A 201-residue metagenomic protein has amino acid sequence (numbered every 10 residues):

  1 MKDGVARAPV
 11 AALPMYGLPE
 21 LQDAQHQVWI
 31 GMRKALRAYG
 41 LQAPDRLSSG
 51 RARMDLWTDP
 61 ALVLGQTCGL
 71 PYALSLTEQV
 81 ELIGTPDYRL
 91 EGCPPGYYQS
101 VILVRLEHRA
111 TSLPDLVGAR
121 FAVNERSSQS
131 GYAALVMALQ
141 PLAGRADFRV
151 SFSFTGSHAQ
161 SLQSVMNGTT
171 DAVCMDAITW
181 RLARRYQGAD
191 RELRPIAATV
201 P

Functional and structural regions predicted by a protein language model:
M1-Q79, T85-Y88, P95-Y97: N-terminal hydrophobic or amphipathic helices and topogenic motifs
V10, G84, G92, Y98-Q99 (+1 more regions): Periplasmic-binding protein-like
A11-G31, P94-L162: Bilobed "Venus flytrap"/periplasmic-binding protein-like clamshell domains and structurally analogous long
G40-Q42, Q79-V80, G118, R149 (+1 more regions): A generic structural signal for alpha->beta connector loops
T58-G65, A119-F121, M166-M175: Alpha-to-beta junction loops
T67-L70, E107, I178: Solvent-exposed coil/turn segments that connect beta secondary-structure elements in extracytoplasmic/periplasmic
L82-T85, V123, F154, P195-A197: Structural signal for conserved beta-strand scaffold positions within catalytic alpha/beta enzyme cores
Q129-P201: Pocket-lining segment of extracytoplasmic ligand-binding domains
